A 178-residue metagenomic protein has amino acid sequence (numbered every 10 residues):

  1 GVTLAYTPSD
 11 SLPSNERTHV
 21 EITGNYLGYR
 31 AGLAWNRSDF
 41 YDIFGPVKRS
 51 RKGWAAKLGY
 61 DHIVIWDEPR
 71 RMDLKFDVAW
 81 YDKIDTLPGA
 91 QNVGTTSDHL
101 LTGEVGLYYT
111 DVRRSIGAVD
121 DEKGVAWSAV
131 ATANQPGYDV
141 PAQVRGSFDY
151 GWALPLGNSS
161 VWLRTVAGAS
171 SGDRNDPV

Functional and structural regions predicted by a protein language model:
G1-R114: Gram-negative/organellar outer-membrane beta-barrel architecture
P46, Q91-V178: C-terminal outer-membrane beta-barrel translocator/porin domains of Gram-negative envelope proteins and their
